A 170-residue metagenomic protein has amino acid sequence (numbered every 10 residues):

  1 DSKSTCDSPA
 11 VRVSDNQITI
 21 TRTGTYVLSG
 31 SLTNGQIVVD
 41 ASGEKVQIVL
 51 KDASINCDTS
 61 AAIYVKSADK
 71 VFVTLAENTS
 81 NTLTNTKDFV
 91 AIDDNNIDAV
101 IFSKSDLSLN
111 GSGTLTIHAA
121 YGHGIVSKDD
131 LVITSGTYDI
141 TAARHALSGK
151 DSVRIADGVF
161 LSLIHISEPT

Functional and structural regions predicted by a protein language model:
D1-S167: A composition-driven surface/loop motif
